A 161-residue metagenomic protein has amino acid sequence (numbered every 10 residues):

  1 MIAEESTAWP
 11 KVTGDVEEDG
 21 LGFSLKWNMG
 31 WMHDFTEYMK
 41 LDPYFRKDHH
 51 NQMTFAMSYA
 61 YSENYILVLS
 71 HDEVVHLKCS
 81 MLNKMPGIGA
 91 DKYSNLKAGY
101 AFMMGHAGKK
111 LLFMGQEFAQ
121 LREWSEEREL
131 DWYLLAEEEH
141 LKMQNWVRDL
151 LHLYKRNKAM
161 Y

Functional and structural regions predicted by a protein language model:
I2-E126, L134, K142, H152-Y161: Conserved alpha/beta catalytic core and glycan-binding cleft of carbohydrate-active enzymes
L130: Active-site beta-strand/loop architecture of penicillin-binding DD-peptidases
